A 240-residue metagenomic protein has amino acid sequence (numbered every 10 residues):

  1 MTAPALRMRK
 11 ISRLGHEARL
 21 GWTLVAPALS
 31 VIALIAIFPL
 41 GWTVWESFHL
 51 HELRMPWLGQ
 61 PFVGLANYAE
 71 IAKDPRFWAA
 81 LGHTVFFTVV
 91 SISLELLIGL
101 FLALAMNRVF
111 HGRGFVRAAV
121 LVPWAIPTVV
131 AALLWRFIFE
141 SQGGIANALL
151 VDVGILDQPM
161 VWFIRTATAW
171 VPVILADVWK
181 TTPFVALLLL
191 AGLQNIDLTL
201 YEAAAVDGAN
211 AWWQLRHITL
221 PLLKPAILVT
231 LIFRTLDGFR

Functional and structural regions predicted by a protein language model:
M1-H16: Short, Lys/Arg-rich, polar N-terminal cytosolic tail immediately upstream of the first transmembrane signal-anchor
E17-R240: A structural signal for multi-pass alpha-helical bundles of membrane permease subunits that mediate small-molecule
